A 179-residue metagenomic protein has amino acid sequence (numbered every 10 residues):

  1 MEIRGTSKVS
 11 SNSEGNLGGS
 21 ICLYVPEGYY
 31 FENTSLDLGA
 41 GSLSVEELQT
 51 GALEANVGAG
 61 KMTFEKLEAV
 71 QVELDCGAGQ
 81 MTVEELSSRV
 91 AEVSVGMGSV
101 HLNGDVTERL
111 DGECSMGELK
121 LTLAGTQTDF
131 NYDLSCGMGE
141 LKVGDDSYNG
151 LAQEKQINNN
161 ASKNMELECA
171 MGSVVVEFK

Functional and structural regions predicted by a protein language model:
M1-E73, Q80-S87, Q153-K179: Right-handed parallel beta-helix
A40, A59, A78, M97 (+1 more regions): Residue-level signal for short, function-critical loop segments
T82-K179: Short, surface-exposed interaction patches in beta-rich subdomains that mediate adhesion/assembly near membranes
